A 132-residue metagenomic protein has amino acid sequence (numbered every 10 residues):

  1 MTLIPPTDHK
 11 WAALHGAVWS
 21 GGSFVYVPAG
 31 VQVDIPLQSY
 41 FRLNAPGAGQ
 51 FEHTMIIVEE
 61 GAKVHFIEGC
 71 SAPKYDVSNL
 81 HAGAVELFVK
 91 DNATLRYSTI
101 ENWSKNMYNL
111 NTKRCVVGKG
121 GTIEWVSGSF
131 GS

Functional and structural regions predicted by a protein language model:
M1-S132: Conserved beta-strand/loop scaffold segments within soluble protein domains that form the structured core and edges
